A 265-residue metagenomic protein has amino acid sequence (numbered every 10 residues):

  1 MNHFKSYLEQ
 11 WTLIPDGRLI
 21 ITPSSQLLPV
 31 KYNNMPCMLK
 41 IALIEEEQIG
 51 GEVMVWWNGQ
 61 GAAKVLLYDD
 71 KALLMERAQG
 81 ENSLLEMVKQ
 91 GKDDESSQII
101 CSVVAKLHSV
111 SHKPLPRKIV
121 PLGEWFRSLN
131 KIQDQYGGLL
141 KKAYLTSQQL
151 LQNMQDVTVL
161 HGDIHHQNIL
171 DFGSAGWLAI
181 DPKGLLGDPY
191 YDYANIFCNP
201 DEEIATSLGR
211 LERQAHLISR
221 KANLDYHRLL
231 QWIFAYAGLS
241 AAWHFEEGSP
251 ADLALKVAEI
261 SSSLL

Functional and structural regions predicted by a protein language model:
M1-A62, F172-S174, A215, S261-L265: Conserved NTP-binding catalytic cores of kinases and kinase-like/nucleotidyltransferase enzymes across multiple kinase
M1-F4, H112-G162, F172, R220: An alpha-helical support segment within catalytic cores of ATP-dependent transferases
Q26-K31, V65, L145-Y191: Active-site acidic catalytic loop and adjacent metal/ATP-binding pocket of ATP-dependent phosphoryl transfer enzymes
M35-L74, N82-L107: A conserved alpha-helical element in kinase catalytic cores
I44, L74-D93, S109-H112, F126-D134 (+1 more regions): A glycine-centered beta->alpha junction motif in the catalytic cores of kinase/phosphotransferase enzymes
F172-N223, A254-S262: Active-site Asp-x-Gly
S240-L265: ATP/Mg2+ or Mg2+-diphosphate-binding catalytic cores that bind nucleotide phosphates or diphosphates via glycine-rich
